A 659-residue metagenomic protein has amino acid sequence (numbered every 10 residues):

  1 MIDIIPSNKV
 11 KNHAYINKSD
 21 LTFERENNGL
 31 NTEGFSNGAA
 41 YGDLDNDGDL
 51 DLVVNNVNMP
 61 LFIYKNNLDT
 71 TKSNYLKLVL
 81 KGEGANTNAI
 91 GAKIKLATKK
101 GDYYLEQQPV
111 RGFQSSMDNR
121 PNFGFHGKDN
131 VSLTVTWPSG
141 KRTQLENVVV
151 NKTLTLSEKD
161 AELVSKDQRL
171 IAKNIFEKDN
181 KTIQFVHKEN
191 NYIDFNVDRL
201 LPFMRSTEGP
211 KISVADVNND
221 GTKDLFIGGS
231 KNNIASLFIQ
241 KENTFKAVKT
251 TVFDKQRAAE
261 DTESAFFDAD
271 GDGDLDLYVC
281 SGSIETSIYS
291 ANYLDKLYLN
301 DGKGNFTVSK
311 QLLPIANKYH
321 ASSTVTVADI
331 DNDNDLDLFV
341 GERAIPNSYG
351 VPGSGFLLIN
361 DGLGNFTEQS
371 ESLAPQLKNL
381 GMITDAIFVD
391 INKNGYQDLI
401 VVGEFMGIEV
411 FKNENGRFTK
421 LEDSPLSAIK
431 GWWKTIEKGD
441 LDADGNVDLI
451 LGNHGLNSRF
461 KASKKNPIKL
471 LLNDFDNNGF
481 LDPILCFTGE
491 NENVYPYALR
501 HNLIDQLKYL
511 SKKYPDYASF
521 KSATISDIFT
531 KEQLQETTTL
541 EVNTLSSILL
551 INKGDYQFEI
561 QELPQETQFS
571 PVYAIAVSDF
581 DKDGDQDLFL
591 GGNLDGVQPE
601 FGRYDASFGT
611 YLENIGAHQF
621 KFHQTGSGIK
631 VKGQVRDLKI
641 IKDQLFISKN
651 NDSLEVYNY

Functional and structural regions predicted by a protein language model:
I4-K211, T244-F245, A374, F418 (+8 more regions): Gly/Ser/Thr/Pro-enriched helix-cap/hinge segments flanking short amphipathic alpha-helices
K11-H13, F62, S236-L237, L294-Y298 (+5 more regions): A short loop-to-beta-strand structural motif that recurs across blades of beta-propeller domains
N37-L44, E208-N219, E260-G271, L299 (+9 more regions): Beta-propeller blade termini
D47, D51, D220, D224 (+10 more regions): Acidic carboxylate motifs that coordinate Ca2+ or other divalent cations, activating on Asp/Glu
D51-N56, L133, D224-G229, L275-S281 (+5 more regions): Hydrophobic beta-strand segments that make up the repeating blades of beta-propeller and related beta-repeat
P60, K231-I234, S283-S287, A344-N347 (+4 more regions): Short glycine/acidic-enriched loop and turn motifs that connect beta-strands
R257-E263, G282-D301, N305-V327, P352-G353 (+1 more regions): Asp-box/WD-like beta-propeller blade repeats and closely related beta-sheet repeat scaffolds
I468-D527: Extended catalytic-interface subdomain
